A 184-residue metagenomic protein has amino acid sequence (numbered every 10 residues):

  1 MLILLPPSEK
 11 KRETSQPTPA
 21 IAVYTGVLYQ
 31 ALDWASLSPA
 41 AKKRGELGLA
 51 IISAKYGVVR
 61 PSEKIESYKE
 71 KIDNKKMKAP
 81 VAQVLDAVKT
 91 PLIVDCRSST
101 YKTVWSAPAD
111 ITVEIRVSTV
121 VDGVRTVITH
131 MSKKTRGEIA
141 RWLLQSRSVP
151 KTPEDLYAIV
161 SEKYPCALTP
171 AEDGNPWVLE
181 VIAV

Functional and structural regions predicted by a protein language model:
M1-V184: Peripheral peptide segments
